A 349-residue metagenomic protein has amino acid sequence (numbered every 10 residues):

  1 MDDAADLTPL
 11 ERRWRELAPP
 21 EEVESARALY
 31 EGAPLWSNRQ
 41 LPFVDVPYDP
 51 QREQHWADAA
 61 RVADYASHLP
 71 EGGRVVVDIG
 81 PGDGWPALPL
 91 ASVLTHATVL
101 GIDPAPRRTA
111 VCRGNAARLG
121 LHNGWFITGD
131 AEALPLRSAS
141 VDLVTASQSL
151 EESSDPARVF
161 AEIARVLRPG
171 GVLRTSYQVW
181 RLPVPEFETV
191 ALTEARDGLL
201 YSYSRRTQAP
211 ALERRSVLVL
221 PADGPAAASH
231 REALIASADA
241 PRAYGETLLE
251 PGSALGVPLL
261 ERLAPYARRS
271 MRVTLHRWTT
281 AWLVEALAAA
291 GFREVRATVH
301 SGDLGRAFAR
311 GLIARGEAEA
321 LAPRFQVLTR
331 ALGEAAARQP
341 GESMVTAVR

Functional and structural regions predicted by a protein language model:
M1-D45: N-terminal, positively charged/glycine-rich alpha-helical extensions of SAM-dependent methyltransferases
Q54-G72: Conserved alpha-helix/loop element of class I SAM-dependent methyltransferases that forms part of the SAM/SAH-binding
G80-G82: Class I SAM-dependent methyltransferase "Motif I" SAM/SAH-binding loop
W85-E132: Class I SAM-dependent methyltransferase SAM/SAH-binding core
T145: A conserved beta-strand element that flanks and buttresses the S-adenosyl-L-methionine
A157-P169: A short glycine-rich, Lys/Arg-flanked "PGG" loop and its adjoining helix->strand segment in the class I
R174-G252: Conserved class I S-adenosyl-L-methionine
Y266-A281: Acceptor-substrate binding/catalytic loop of class I
